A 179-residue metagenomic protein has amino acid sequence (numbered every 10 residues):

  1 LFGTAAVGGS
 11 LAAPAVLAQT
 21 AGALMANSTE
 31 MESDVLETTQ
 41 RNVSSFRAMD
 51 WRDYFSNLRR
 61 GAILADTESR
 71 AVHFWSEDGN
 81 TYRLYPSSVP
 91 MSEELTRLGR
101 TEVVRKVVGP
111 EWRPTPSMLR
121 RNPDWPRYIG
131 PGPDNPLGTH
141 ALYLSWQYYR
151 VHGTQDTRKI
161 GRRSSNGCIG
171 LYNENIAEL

Functional and structural regions predicted by a protein language model:
L1-Q19: N-terminal export signals
T4-A5, S76, Y172: Generic short alpha-helical hydrophobic face used as a protein-protein interaction/packing hotspot
V7-G8, G79, P110, N175: Generic hydrophobic alpha-helical segments
Q19-T29: Cleaved targeting-peptide boundary
D34-T154: Gly/Pro-biased beta-strand-loop elements
H140-L179: Active-site scaffold segments
